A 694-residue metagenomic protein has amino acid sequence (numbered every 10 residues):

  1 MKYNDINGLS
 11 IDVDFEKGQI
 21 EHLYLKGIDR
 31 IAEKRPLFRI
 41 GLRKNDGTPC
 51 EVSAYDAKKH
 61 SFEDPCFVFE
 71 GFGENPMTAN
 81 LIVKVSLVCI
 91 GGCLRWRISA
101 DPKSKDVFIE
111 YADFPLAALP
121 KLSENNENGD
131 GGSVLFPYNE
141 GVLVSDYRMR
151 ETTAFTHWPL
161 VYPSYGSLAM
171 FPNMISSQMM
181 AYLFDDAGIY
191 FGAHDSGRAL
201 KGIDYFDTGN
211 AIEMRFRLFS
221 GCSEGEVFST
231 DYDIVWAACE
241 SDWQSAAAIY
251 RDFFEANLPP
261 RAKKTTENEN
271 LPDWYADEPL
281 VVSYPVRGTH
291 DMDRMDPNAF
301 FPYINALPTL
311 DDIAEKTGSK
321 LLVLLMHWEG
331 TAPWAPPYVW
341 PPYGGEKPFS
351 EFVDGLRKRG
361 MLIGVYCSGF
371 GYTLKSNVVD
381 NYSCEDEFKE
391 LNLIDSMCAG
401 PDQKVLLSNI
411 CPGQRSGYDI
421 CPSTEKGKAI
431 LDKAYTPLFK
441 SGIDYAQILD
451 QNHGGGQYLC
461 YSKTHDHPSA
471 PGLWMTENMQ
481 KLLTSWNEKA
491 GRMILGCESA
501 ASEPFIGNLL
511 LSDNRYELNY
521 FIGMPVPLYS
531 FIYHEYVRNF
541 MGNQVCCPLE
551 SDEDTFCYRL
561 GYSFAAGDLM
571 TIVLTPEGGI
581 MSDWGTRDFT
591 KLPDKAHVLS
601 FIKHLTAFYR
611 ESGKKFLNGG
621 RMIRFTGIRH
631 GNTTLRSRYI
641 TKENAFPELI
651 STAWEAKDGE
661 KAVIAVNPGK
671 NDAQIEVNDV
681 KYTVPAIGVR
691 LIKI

Functional and structural regions predicted by a protein language model:
Y3-L322, E346, G355, R359-L362 (+5 more regions): Carbohydrate-recognition beta-sandwich/jelly-roll modules in extracellular/periplasmic carbohydrate-active proteins
L23, R215-R217, G225-D233, G472-L691: Active-site-proximal substrate-binding groove within the catalytic cores of carbohydrate-active enzymes
E278-V286, S319-G330, V365-F370, L374-K375 (+2 more regions): Core alpha/beta catalytic barrel or barrel-like domain that forms the active/cofactor pocket in diverse metabolic
L280-I304, T331-K347, C411-I430, S462-T476 (+1 more regions): The substrate-binding groove and active-site-proximal loops of carbohydrate-active enzymes, especially glycoside
Y303, P348, D354, L362-S441 (+1 more regions): Active-site-adjacent "subsite" loops/lids of carbohydrate-active enzymes
A306-A314, F349-V353, Y435, M479-T484 (+1 more regions): Generic structural signal for well-ordered alpha-helices, preferentially at hydrophobic/aromatic core positions
S319, V323-A399, M479-C497: Acidic/aromatic-lined carbohydrate-recognition and catalytic surfaces of CAZymes acting on diverse glycans
D419-L510: Active-site neighborhood of glycoside hydrolase catalytic domains
